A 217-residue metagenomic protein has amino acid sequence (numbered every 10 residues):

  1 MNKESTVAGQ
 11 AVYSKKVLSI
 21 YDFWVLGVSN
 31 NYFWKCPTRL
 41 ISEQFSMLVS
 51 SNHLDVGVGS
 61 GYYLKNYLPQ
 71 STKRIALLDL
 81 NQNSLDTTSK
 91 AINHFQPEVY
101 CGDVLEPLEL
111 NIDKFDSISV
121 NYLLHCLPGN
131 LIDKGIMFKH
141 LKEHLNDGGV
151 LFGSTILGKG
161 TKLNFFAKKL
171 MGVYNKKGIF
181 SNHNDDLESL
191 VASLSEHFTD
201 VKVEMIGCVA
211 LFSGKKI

Functional and structural regions predicted by a protein language model:
M1-L48, Y62: Conserved class I S-adenosyl-L-methionine
N52-P107: Class I SAM-dependent methyltransferase SAM/SAH-binding core
E109-I118: A short acidic, Gly/Pro-enriched loop at the edge of an enzyme's catalytic core that lines a small-molecule cofactor
N121-H125: Residues lining the SAM
L127-H140: A short, conserved alpha-helix within the catalytic core of class I
L145-L151: Short glycine-dipeptide loop
F152-D200: C-terminal alpha-helical "lid/dimerization" subdomain adjacent to the S-adenosyl-L-methionine
H197-I217: Core SAM-dependent methyltransferase catalytic element
